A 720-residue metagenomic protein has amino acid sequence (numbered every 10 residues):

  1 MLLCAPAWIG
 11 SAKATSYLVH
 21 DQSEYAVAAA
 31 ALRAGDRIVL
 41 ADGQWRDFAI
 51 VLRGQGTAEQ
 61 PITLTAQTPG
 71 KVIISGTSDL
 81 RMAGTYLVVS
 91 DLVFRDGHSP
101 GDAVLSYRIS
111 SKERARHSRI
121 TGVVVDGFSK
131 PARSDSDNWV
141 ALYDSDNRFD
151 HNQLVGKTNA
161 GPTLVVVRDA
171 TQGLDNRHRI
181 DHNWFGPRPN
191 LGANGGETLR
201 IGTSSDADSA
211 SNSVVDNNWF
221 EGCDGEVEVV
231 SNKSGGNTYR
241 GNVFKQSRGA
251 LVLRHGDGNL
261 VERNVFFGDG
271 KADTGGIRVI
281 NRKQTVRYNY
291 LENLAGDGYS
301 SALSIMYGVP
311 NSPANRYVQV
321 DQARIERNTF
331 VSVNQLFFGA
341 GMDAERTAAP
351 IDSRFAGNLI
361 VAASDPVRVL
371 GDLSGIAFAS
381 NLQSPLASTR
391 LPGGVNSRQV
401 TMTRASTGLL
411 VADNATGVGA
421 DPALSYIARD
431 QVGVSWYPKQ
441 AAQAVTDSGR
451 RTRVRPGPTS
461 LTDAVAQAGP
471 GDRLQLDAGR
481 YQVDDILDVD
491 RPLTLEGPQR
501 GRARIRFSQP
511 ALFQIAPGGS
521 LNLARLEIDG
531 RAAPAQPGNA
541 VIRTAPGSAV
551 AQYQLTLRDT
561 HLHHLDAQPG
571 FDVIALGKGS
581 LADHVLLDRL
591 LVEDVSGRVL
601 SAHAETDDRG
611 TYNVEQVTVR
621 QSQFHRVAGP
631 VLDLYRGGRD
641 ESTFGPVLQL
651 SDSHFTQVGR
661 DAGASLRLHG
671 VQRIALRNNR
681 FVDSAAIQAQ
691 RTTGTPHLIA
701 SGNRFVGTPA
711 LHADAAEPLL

Functional and structural regions predicted by a protein language model:
S11-K13, A58, T68, V88 (+8 more regions): A short, polar/charged loop/turn motif at coil->beta-strand junctions and beta-hairpin connectors
A12, S134, M402, D447-R450 (+1 more regions): Short glycine-enriched loop/turn motifs at secondary-structure junctions
K13-D47, A444-Q482: Acidic Gly/Asp/Thr-rich repetitive segments characteristic of extracellular carbohydrate-active and adhesion proteins
Y17, A30-D42, R46-I73, L80-D91 (+5 more regions): Beta-solenoid repeat scaffold
R46-V51, Q67, S75-A83, R95-S118 (+4 more regions): Glycine- and acidic/polar-rich repeat regions and solenoidal domains
M342, L382, R451-T494, R504-Q514: Extracellular cysteine-rich microdomains
L391-P458, Q467, D472, A715-L720: Surface beta-loop-beta hairpin patches that serve as ligand-binding interfaces in beta-rich domains
